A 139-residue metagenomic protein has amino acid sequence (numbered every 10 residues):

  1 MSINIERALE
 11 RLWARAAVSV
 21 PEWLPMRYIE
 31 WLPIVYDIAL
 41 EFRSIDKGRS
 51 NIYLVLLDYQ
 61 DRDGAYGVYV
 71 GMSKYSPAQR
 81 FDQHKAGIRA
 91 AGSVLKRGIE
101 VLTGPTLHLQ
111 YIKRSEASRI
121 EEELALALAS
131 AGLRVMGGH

Functional and structural regions predicted by a protein language model:
M1-Y75, Q79, S115-I120: GIY-YIG nuclease catalytic motif and its immediate N-terminal context
F42-S44, V70, K96, V101 (+1 more regions): Generic structural signal for short, flexible, solvent-exposed coil/loop and linker residues
S50-D63, V101-Q110, M136: General secondary-structure propensity
K74-I120: Conserved short loop/helix modules at catalytic or binding sites in compact beta-alpha or helix-hairpin-helix contexts
R119-V135: C-terminal structural segments of small proteins and small subunits
H139: Active-site or metal-binding loop neighborhoods of secreted/extracellular toxin and effector enzymes
